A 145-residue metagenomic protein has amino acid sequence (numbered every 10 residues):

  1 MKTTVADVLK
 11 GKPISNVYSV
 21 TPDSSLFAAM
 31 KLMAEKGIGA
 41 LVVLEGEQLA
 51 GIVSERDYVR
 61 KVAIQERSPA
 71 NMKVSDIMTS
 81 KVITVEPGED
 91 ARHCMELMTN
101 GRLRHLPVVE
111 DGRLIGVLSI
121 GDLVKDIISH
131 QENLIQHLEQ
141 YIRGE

Functional and structural regions predicted by a protein language model:
M1-E145: Tandem CBS (Cystathionine beta-synthase) repeat/Bateman regulatory domains
